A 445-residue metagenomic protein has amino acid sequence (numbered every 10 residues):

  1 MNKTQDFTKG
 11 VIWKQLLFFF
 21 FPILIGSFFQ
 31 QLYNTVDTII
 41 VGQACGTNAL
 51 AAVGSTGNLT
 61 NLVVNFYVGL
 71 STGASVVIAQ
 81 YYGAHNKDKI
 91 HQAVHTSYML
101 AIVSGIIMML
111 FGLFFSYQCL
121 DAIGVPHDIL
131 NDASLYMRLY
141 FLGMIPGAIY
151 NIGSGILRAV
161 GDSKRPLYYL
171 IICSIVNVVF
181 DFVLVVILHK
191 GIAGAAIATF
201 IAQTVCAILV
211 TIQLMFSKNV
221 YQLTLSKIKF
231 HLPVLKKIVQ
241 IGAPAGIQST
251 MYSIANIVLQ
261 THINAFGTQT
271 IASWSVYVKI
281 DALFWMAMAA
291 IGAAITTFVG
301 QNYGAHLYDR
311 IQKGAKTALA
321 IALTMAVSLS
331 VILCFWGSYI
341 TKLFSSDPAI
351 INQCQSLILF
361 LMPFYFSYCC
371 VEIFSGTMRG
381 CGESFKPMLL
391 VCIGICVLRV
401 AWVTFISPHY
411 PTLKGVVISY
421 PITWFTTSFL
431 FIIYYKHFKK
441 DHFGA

Functional and structural regions predicted by a protein language model:
M1-F20, I78-G143, I187-A243, V299-F364 (+1 more regions): Short alpha-helical transmembrane segments in multi-pass integral membrane proteins
I23-V76, Y140-G147, K236-N302, A322-S330 (+3 more regions): Transmembrane helix-bundle signature of multi-pass secondary active exporters and lipid flippases
Q30, N34, T38, G42 (+11 more regions): Juxtamembrane/transmembrane-helix interface segments of polytopic membrane transporters
T35, A44-T47, Y81-A84, A159-V160 (+5 more regions): Helix-loop interface residues and adjacent transmembrane-helix termini in multi-pass membrane transporters, primarily
T35-T38, L110, I152-I156, V178-V183 (+5 more regions): Alpha-helical transmembrane segments of multipass membrane proteins
L50-L110, G147-P166, S273-G337, Y368-V391: Small-residue-rich hydrophobic transmembrane alpha-helices
L62-N65, N177-F182, A207-T211, L283-M286 (+3 more regions): Hydrophobic transmembrane alpha-helices of multi-pass small-molecule transporters
S71, Y140-R158, P166-S174, A195-V210 (+4 more regions): Short runs within selected transmembrane alpha-helices of multi-pass transporters and secretion channels
